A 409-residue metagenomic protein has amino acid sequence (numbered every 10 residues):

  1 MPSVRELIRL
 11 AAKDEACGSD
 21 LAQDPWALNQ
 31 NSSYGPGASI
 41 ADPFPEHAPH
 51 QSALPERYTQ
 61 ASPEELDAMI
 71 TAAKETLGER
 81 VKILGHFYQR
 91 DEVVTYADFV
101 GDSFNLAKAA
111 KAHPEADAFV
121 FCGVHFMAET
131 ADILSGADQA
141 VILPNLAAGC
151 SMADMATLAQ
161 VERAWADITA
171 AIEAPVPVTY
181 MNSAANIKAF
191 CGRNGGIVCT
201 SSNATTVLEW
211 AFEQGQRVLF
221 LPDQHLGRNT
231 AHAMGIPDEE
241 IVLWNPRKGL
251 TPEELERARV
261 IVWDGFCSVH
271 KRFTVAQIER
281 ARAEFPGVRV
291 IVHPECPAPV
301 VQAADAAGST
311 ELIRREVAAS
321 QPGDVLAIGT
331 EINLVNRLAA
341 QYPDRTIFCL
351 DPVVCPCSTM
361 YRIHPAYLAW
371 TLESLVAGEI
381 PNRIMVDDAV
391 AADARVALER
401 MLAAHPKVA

Functional and structural regions predicted by a protein language model:
P2-I328, L334-A409: Active-site loop-to-helix "anion-binding N-cap" substructures in soluble metabolic enzymes
